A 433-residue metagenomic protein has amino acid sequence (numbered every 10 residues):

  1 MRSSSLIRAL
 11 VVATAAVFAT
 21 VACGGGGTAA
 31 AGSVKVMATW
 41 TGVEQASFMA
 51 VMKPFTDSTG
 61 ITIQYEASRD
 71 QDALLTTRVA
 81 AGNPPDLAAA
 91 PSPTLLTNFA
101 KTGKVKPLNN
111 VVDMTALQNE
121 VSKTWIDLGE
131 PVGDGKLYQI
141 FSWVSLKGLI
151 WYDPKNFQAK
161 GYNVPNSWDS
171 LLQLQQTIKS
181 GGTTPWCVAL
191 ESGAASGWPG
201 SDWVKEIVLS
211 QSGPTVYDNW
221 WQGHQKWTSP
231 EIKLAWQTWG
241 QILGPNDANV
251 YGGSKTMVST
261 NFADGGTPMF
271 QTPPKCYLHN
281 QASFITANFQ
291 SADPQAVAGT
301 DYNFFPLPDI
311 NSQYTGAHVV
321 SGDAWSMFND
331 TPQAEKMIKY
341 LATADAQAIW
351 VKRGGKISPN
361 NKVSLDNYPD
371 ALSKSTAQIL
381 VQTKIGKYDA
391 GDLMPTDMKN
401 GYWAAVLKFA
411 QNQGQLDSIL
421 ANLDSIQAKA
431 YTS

Functional and structural regions predicted by a protein language model:
R2-S4, R8-A9, A16, T20-T102 (+5 more regions): Conserved N-terminal structural module of periplasmic/extracytoplasmic solute-binding proteins
P93-G148: Hinge/lid segment of periplasmic solute-binding proteins
N109-K123, L190, A194, S210-L234 (+2 more regions): Short, solvent-exposed loop/beta-turn-alpha elements that line the ligand-binding surface or hinge of extracytoplasmic
K123, V351-G401, T432: Long, aromatic- and glycine/proline-rich binding clefts that accommodate carbohydrate-like moieties
K136-S142, L172-Q225: Extracytoplasmic/periplasmic solute-binding protein
Q158, S180-G182, L380-S433: Conserved C-terminal helix/tail region of periplasmic/extracytoplasmic solute-binding proteins
W221-V258: Glycine-centered hinge/linker elements that transmit conformational signals in sensory and ligand-binding systems
Q281-F284, S291-K356: Extracytoplasmic/periplasmic substrate-recognition and gating elements
